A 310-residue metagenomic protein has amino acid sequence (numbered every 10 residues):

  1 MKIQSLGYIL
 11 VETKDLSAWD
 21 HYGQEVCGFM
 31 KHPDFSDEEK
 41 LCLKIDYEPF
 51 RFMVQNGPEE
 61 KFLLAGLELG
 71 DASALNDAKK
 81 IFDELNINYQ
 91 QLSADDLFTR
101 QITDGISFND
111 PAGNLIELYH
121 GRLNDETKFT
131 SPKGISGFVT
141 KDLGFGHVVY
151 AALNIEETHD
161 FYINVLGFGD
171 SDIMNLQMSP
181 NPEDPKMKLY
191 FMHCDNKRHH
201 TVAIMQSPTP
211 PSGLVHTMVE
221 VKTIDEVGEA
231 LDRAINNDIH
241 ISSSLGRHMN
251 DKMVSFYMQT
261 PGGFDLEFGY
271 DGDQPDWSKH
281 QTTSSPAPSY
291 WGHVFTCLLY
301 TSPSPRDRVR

Functional and structural regions predicted by a protein language model:
M1-F50, Y150-H199: Core segments of cupin and vicinal oxygen chelate
M1-S17, F62-L67, N124-E157, G169-S171 (+2 more regions): N-terminal beta-strand motif that seeds the catalytic metal site of vicinal oxygen chelate
E12, W19, F50, V54-E60 (+3 more regions): Catalytic cores of nucleotide-enabled group-transfer and carboxylate-activating enzymes in metabolic and assembly-line
W19-Q24, F82, G113, T158 (+5 more regions): Conserved active-site tyrosine of GNAT-family acetyltransferases
Y22, M53-G57, G66, Y119 (+4 more regions): A structural feature that tracks compact, well-ordered secondary-structure segments with a strong bias toward
E84-G144, K188-H193, D238-S302: Vicinal oxygen chelate
E126, N196, H200-I204: Intrinsic, low-complexity N-terminal interaction/targeting segments
Y300-R310: Single conserved hydrophobic/aromatic residue that forms the stacking wall/gate of nucleotide- or nucleobase-binding
